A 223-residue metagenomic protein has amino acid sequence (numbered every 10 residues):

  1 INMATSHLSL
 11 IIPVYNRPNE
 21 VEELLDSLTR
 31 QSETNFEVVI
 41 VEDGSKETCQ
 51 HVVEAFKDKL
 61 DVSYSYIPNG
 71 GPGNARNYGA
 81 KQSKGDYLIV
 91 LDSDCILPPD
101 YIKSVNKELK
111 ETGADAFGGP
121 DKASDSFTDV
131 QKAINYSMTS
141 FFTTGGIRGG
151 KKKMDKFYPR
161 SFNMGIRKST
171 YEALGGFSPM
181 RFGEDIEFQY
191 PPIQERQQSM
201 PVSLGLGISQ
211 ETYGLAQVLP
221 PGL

Functional and structural regions predicted by a protein language model:
I1-R30: N-proximal low-complexity "stem/linker" segments adjacent to membrane-targeting elements
S6-S9, E37, E187: Cell-envelope/extracellular polymer assembly enzymes that use nucleotide-activated donors
L25-Y66: Acidic donor-binding segment of Leloir-type glycosyltransferases
I67-S83, S104, Y158-F162: Glycine-rich, basic loop-to-helix element that forms the pyrophosphate-binding segment of sugar-nucleotide handling
L88: Short aromatic/hydrophobic "clamp" motif used to bind/position activated sugar donors
D100-K132, Y136, E195, M200-G205: Conserved donor NDP-sugar-binding/catalytic core segment of glycosyltransferases
A123, T144-G165, S169, M180-F182 (+1 more regions): A recurrent flexible, glycine/aromatic-enriched loop bordering the glycosyltransferase active site that acts as
S178-L223: Catalytic donor/gating beta->alpha subdomain of glycosyltransferases that bind UDP-sugars
